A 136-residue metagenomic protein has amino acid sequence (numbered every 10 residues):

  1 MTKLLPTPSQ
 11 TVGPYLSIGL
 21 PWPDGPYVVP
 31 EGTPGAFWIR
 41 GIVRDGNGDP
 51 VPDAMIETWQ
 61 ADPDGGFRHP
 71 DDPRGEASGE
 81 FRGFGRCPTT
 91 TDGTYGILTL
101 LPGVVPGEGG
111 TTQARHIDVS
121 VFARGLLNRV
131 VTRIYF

Functional and structural regions predicted by a protein language model:
M1-F136: Beta-strand-dominated extracellular/periplasmic modules and repeats in secreted or surface-exposed proteins
